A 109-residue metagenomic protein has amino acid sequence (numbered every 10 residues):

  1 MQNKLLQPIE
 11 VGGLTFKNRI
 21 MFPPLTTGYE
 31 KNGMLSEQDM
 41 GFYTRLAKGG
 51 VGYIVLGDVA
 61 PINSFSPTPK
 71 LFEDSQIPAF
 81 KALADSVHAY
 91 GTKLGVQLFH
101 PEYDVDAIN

Functional and structural regions predicted by a protein language model:
M1-N109: Flavin-dependent oxidoreductase catalytic cores
